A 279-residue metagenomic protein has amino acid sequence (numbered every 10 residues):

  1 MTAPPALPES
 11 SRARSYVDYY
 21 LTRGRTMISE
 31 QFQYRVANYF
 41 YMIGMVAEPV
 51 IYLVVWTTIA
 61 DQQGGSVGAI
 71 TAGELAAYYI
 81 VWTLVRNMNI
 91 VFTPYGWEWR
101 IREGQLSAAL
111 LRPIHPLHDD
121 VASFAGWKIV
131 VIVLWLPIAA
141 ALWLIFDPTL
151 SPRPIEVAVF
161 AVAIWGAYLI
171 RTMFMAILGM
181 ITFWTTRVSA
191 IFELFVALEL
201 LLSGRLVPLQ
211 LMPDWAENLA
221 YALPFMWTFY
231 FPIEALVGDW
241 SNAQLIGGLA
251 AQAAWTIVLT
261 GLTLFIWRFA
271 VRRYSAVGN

Functional and structural regions predicted by a protein language model:
M1-N279: Hydrophobic transmembrane alpha-helices and immediately adjacent juxtamembrane helices of multi-pass inner-membrane
